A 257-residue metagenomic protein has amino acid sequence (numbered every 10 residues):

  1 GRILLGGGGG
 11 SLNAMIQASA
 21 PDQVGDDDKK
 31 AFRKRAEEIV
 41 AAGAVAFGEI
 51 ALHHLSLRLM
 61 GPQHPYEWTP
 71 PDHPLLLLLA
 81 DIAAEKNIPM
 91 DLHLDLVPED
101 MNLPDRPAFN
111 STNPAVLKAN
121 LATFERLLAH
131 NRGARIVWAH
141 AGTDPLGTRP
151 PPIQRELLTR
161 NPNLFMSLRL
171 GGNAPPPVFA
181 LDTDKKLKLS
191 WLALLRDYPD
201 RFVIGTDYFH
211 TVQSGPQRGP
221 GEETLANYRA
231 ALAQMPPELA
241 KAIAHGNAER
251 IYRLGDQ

Functional and structural regions predicted by a protein language model:
G1-D91, D95-P98, L103, G172-N173: Active-site gating/metal-coordination segments in enzymes
Q17-A20, L59-G61, N102-D105, R149-P151 (+3 more regions): Short aromatic-enriched loop/helix-cap "lid" or pocket-rim segments at secondary-structure transitions that line
D26-K30, P70, K118, T148 (+3 more regions): Soluble non-cytosolic domains of exported or imported proteins
A31-R35, L78, T123-R126, I153 (+4 more regions): Extracytoplasmic/secreted proteins, especially bacterial periplasmic and envelope-associated proteins
I39, F47, A83, H140 (+4 more regions): Conserved, mostly hydrophobic/aromatic
P62-Q63, D105-F109, P220-N227: Short glycine/proline- and charge-enriched loop/turn segments that cap or connect secondary-structure elements
H64-I204: Catalytic pocket-lining loop regions of alpha/beta-barrel enzymes, especially the amidohydrolase/enolase/GH5 lineages
L189, R196-V203, F209-Q257: Mid-to-C-terminal alpha-helical segments outside catalytic/metal-binding sites
